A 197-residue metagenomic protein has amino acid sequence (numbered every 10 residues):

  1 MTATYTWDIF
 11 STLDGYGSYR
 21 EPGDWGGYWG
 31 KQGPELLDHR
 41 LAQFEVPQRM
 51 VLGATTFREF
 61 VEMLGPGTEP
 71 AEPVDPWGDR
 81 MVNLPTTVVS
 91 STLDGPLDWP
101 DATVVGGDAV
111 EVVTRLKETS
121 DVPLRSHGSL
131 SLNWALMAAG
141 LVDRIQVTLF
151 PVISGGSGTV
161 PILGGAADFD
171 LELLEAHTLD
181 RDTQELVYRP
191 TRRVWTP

Functional and structural regions predicted by a protein language model:
M1-P197: Enzymes that bind and transform nitrogen-containing heteroaromatic metabolites
